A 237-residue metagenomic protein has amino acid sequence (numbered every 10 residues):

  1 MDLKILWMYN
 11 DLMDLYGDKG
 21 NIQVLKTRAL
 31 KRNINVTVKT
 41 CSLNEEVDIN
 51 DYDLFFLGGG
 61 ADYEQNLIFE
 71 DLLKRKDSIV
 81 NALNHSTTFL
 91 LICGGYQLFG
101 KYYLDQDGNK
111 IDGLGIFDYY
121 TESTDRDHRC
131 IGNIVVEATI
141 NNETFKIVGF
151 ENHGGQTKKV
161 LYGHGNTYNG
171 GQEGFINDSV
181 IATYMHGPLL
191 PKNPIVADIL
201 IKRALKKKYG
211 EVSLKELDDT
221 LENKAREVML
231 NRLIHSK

Functional and structural regions predicted by a protein language model:
M1-L3, N142-I147, I176-I181: Beta-strand-turn-beta hairpins that frame and shape the catalytic cleft of phosphate-ester-processing enzymes
M1-N81, P191-K192, A197-K237: N-terminal beta1-alpha1 cap of cysteine-dependent amidohydrolase-like domains
Y9-D11, G154-Q156, G187-L189: Glycine-rich beta-alpha junction loops
V38-T40, I116, G149-E151, V180-A182: Conserved beta-strand scaffold positions in the cores of enzyme catalytic domains, especially in NTP/NDP-utilizing
L54-G58, L90, A182-Y184: Structural motif
D62-E137: Cysteine-nucleophile active-site neighborhood
Q106-G174: Pocket-forming structural segment of enzyme catalytic cores
G170-L205: A glycine-centered loop/beta-turn motif at secondary-structure junctions
